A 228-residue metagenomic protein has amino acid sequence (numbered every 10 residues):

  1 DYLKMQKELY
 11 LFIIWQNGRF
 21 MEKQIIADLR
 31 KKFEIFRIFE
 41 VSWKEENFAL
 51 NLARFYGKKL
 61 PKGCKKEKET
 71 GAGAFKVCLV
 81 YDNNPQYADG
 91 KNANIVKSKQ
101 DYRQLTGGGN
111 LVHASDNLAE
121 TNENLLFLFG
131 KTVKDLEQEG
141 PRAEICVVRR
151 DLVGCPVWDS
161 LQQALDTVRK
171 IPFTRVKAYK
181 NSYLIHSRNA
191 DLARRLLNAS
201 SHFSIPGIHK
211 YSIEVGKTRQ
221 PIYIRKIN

Functional and structural regions predicted by a protein language model:
D1-L152: Non-catalytic terminal and connector segments of soluble metabolic enzymes
Q16-N17, N181-Y183: Short acidic donor-binding/metal-coordinating loop in glycosyltransferase active sites
K32-I35, K170-F173, H202: A generic structural signal for alpha->beta connector loops
G73, G107-G109, K177-N181, I208-K210: Short Gly/Ser/Thr- and Asp/Glu-enriched loop/turn motifs at secondary-structure junctions
A93-V96, K134, R175, I185-N189: Generic detector of bulky aromatic hydrophobic side chains
H113, L184-I185: A residue-level structural signature of the nucleotidyltransferase/glycosyltransferase Rossmann-like core
E139-L165, P172, A178, I185-N228: Catalytic core of pol beta-like nucleotidyltransferases
